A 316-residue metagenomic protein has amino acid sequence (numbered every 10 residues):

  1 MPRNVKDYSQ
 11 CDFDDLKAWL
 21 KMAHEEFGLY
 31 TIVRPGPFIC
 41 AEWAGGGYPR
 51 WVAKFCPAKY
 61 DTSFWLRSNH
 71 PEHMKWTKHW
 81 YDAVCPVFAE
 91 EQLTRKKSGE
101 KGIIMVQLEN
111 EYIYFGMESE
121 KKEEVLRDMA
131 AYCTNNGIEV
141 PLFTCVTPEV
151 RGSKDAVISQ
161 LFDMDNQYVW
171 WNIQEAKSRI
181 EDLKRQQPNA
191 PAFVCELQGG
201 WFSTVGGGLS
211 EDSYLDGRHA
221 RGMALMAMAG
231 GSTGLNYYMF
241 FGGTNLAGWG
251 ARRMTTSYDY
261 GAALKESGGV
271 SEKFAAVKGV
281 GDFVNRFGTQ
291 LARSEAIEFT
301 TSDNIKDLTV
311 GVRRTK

Functional and structural regions predicted by a protein language model:
M1, R34-W43, I104-E109, V146-E149 (+2 more regions): Short, solvent-exposed turn/loop segments enriched in Gly/Ser/Thr/Pro and often Arg
M1-D12, A41-E72, R252-S267: Aromatic- and acidic-residue-enriched carbohydrate-binding clefts of CAZyme catalytic domains
M1-M22, P57-S68, K177-P188, C195-L197 (+1 more regions): Aromatic/His-enriched, Gly/Pro-containing loop or helix-boundary segments that lie immediately adjacent to catalytic
M1-R50, A130-N135: Aromatic-lined substrate-binding rim segments of carbohydrate-active enzymes
D12-R34, K54-M105: An active-site-proximal structural segment forming one wall of the substrate-binding cleft that immediately precedes
R34-G36, E42-Y48, G116-S119, Q174-K177 (+2 more regions): Short, solvent-exposed loop/turn and secondary-structure capping segments
M74-F88, Q92, G99-L108, Y114 (+6 more regions): Carbohydrate-binding surfaces of carbohydrate-active enzymes
S119-A224: Noncatalytic carbohydrate-binding groove/subsite architecture in carbohydrate-active enzymes
